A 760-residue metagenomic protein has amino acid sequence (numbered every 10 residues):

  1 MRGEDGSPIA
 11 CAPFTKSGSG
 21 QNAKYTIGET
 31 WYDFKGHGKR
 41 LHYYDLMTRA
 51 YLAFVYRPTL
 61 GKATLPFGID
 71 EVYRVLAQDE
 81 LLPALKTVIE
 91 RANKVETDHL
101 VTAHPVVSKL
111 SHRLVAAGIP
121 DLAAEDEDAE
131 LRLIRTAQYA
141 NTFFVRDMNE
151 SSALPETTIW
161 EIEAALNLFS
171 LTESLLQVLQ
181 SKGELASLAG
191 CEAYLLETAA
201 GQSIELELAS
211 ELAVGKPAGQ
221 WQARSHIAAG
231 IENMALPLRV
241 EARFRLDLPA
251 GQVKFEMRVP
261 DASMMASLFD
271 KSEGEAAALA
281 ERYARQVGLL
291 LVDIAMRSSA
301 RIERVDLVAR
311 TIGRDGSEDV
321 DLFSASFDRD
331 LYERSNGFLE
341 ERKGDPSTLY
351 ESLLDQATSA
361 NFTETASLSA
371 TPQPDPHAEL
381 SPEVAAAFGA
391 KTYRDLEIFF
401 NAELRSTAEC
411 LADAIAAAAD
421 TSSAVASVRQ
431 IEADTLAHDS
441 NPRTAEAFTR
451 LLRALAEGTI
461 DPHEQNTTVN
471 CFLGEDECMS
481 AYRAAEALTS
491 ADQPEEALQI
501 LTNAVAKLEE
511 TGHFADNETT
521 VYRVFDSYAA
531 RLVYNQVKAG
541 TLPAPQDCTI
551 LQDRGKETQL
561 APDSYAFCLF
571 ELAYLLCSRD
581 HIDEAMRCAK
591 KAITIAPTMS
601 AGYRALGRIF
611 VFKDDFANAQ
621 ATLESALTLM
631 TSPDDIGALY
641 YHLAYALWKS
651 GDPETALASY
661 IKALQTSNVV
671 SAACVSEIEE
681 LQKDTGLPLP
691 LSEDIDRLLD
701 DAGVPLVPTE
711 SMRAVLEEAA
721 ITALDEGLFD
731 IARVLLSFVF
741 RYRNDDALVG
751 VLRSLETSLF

Functional and structural regions predicted by a protein language model:
M1-D413, A417-D420, I636: Long, charge-dense low-complexity segments
E432-A437, T449, T502-K507, E624-T628 (+4 more regions): TPR/TPR-like (Sel1-like) alpha-helical repeat modules
S440-N441, L452-E464, C471, Y528-R554 (+4 more regions): Alpha-helical linker/edge segments of TPR/alpha-solenoid repeat scaffolds and analogous pre-/post-domain helices
E509, D563, P597, T631-D634 (+2 more regions): Short coil turns that delineate tetratricopeptide repeat
F514, C568, G602, I636-L639 (+2 more regions): TPR alpha-solenoid repeat register
